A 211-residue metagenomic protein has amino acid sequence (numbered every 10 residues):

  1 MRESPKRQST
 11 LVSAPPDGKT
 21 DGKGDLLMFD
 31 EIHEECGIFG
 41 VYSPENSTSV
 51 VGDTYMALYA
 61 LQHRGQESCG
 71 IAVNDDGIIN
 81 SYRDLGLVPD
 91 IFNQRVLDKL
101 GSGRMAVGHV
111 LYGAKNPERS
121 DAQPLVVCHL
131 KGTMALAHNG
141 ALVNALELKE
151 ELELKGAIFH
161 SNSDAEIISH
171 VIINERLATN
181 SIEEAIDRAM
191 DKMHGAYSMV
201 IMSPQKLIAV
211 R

Functional and structural regions predicted by a protein language model:
R2-R211: Conserved short alpha-helical segments that host acidic/polar catalytic motifs at enzyme active sites
